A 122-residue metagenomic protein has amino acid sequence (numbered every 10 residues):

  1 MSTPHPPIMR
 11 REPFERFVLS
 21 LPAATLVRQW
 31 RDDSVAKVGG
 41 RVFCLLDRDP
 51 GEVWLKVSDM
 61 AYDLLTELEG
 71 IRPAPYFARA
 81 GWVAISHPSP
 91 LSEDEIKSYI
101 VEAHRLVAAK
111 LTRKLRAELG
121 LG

Functional and structural regions predicted by a protein language model:
M1-G122: Charge-dense, helix-prone N-terminal extensions
